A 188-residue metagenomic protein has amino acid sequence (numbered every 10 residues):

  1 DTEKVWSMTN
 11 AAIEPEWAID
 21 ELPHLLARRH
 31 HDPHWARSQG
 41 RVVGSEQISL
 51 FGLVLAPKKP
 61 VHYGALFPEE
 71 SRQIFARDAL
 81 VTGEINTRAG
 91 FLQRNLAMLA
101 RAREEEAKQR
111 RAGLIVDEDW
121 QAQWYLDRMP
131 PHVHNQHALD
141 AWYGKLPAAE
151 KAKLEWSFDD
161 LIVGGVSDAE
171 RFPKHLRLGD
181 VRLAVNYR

Functional and structural regions predicted by a protein language model:
D1-R188: C-terminal accessory domains/tails appended to large, multi-domain proteins
